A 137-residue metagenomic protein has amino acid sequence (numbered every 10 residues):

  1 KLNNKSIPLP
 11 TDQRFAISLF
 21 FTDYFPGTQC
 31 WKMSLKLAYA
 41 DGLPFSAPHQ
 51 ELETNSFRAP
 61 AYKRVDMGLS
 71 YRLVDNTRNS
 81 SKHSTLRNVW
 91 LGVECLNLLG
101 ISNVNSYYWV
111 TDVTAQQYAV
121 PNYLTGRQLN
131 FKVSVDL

Functional and structural regions predicted by a protein language model:
K1-S46: Gram-negative outer-membrane beta-barrel transporters
L2-P8, L52-F57, Q116-P121: Extracellular loop and loop/strand-boundary signature of outer-membrane beta-barrel proteins
P10, T22-Y24, R58, K82 (+1 more regions): Residues embedded in well-ordered secondary-structure elements
T11-I17, A61-V65, R87, T125-L129: Residues that define the transmembrane beta-barrel architecture of outer-membrane proteins
I17-L19, W31-L35, M67, V89-V93 (+1 more regions): Transmembrane beta-strands of outer-membrane beta-barrel proteins
A38-P48, Y71-L137: C-terminal beta-signal and adjacent terminal beta-strands/loops of Gram-negative outer-membrane beta-barrel proteins
F57-L73: Conserved long hydrophobic alpha-helices within structured protein cores
